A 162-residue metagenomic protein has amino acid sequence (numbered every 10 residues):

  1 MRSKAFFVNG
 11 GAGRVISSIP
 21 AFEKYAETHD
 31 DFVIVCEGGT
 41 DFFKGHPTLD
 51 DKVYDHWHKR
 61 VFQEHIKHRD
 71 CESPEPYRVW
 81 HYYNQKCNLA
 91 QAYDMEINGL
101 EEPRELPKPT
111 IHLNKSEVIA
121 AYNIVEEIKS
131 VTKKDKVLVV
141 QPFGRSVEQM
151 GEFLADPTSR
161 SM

Functional and structural regions predicted by a protein language model:
M1-M162: Catalytic machinery of carbohydrate-active enzymes, primarily nucleotide-sugar-dependent glycosyltransferases
